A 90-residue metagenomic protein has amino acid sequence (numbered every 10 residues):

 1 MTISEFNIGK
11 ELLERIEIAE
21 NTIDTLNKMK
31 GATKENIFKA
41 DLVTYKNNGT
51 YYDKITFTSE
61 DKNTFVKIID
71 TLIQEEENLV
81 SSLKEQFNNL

Functional and structural regions predicted by a protein language model:
M1-M29, F65-T71: Short, charge/polar-rich alpha-helical segments
E20-I23, T56, E77, K84: Ser/Thr- (and often Asn-) enriched beta-sheet segments in non-cytosolic proteins
T22, M29-A32, N36, Q86-N89: Soluble, cytosolic/nucleoplasmic coiled-coil alpha-helices used as oligomeric scaffolds and tethers in large eukaryotic
M29-Y51: Extended alpha-helical coiled-coil "stalk/arm" regions that act as elongated linkers or oligomerization scaffolds
T44-E75: Short, glycine/alanine-rich amphipathic alpha-helical segment that often forms an alpha-turn-alpha hairpin
V66-L90: Short, compact, well-ordered microdomains
